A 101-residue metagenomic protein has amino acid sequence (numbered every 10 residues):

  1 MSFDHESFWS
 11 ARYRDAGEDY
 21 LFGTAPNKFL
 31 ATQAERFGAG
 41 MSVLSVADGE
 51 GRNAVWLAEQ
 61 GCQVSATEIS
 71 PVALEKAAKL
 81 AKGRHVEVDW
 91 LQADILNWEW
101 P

Functional and structural regions predicted by a protein language model:
M1-G38: Conserved class I S-adenosyl-L-methionine
G40-G49: Conserved class I S-adenosyl-L-methionine
E50-C62: Conserved SAM-binding loop of SAM-dependent methyltransferases across substrates and taxa, primarily the Class I
Q63-E68: Conserved SAM-binding motif I beta-strand of class I
S70-V72: Conserved SAM/SAH-binding beta-strand->alpha-helix loop
A77-A78: Conserved SAM-binding loop
R84-L96: Conserved SAM-binding strand-loop segment of SAM-dependent methyltransferases
N97-P101: Short conserved loop adjoining the S-adenosyl-L-methionine
